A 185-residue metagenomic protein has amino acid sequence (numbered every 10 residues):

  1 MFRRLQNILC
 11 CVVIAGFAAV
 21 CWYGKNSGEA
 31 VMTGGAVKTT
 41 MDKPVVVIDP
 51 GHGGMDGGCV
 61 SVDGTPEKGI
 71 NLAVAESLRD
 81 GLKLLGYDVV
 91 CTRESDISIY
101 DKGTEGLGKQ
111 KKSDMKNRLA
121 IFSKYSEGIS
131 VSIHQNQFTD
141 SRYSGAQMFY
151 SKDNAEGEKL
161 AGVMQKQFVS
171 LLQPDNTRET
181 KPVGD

Functional and structural regions predicted by a protein language model:
M1-D185: Catalytic-site microenvironment of enzymes that process N-acetyl-hexosamine-containing cell-wall polysaccharides
